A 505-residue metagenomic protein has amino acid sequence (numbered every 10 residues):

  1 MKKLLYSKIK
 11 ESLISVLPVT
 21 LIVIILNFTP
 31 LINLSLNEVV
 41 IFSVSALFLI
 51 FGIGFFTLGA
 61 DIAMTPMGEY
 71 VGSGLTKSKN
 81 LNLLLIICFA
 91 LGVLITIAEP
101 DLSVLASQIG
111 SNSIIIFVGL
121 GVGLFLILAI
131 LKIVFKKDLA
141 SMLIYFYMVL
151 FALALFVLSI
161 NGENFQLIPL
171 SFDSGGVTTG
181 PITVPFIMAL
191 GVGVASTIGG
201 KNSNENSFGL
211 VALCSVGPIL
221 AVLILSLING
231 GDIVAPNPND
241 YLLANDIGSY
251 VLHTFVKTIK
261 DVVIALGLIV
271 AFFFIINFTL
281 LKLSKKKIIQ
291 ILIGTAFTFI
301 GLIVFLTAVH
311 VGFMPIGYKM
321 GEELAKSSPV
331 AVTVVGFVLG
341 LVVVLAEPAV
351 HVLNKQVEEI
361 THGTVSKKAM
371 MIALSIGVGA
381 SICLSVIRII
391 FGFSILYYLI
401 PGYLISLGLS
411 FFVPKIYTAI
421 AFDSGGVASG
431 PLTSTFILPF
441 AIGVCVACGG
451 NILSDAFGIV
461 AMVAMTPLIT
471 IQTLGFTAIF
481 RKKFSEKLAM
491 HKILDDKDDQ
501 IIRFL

Functional and structural regions predicted by a protein language model:
M1-L58, S73, G175, V184 (+5 more regions): Signature of multi-pass transmembrane helix bundles
K2-K3, L31-I32, G123-S141, S159-I168 (+5 more regions): Membrane-water interface regions at transmembrane-helix termini and the short interhelical loops of multi-pass membrane
V19-V23, L81-C88, Y145-V157, T183-P185 (+6 more regions): Small-residue-rich segments of transmembrane alpha-helices in multi-pass membrane proteins, especially helix faces
N37-S43, L75-L84, S111-I116, L158-N161 (+5 more regions): Membrane-interfacial loop-to-helix junctions in multi-pass transporters
V40, G59, S107-F117, I133-L150 (+8 more regions): Transmembrane helix-loop boundary segments of multi-pass membrane transporters
D61-N80, V104-I109, D138, F313-A325 (+2 more regions): Flexible loop linkers connecting adjacent transmembrane helices in multi-pass alpha-helical membrane transporters
L81-A152, A331-S410: Helix-loop-helix junctions within the multi-pass membrane cores of secondary transporters/permeases
V157-Q166, V222-N229, F305-G312, C383-L384 (+1 more regions): Hydrophobic alpha-helical transmembrane segments in multi-pass integral membrane proteins
